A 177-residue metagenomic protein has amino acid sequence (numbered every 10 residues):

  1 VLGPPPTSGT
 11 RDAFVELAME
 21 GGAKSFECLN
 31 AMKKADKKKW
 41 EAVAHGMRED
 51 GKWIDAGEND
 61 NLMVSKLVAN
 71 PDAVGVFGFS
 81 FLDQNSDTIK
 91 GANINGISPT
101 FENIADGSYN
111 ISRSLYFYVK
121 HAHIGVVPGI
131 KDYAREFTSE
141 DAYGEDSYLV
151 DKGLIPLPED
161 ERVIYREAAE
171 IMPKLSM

Functional and structural regions predicted by a protein language model:
V1-M177: Exported/periplasmic ABC-transporter solute-binding proteins
